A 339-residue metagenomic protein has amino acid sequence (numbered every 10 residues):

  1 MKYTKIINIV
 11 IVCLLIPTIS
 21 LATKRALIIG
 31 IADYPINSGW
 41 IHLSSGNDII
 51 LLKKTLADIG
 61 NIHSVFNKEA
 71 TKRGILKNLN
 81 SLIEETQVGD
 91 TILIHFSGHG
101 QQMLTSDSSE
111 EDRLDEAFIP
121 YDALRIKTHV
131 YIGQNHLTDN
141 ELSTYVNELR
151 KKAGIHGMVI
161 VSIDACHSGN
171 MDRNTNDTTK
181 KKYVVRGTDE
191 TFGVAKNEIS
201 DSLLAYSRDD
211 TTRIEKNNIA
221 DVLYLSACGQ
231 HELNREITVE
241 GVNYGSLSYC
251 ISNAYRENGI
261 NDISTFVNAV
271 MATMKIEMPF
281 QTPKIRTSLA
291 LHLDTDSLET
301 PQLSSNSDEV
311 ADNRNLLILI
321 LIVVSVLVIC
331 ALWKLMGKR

Functional and structural regions predicted by a protein language model:
M1-I6, R314, G337-R339: Positively charged n-region of N-terminal signal peptides that target proteins for export
N8-T18: Bacterial N-terminal signal peptides
T18-M336: Cysteine endopeptidase catalytic domains of the caspase/legumain-like
